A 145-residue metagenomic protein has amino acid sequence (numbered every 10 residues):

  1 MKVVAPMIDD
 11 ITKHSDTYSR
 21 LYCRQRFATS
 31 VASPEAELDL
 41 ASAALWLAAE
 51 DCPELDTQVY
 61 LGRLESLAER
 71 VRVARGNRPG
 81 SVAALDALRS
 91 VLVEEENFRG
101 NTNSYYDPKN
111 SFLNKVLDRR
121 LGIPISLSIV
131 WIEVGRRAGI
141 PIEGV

Functional and structural regions predicted by a protein language model:
M1-V145: A structural boundary/capping signal
